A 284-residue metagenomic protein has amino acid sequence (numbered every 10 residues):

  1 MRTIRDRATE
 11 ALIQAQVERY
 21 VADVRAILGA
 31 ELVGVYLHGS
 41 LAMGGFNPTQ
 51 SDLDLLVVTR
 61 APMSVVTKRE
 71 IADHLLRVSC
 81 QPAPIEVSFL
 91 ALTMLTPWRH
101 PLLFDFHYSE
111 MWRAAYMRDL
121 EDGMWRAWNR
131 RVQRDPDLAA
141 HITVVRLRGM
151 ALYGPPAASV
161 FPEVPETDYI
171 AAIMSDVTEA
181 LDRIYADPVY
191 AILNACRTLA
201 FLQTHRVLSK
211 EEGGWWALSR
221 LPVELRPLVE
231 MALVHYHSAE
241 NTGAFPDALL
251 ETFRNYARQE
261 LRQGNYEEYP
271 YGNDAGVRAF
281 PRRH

Functional and structural regions predicted by a protein language model:
M1-Y36, V66-K68, A72, L76: Helical scaffold of the NTase/Pol beta-like nucleotidyltransferase catalytic core
R2-R7, V57, H235-E240: Glycine- and acidic
R2-T9, D73-D182, R282: Conserved NTP/Mg2+-binding pocket subregion across the NTase superfamily
V35-H74, P84-A91: Catalytic metal-binding acidic patch
A42, M94-L95, R197-A200: Short, solvent-exposed loop/turn segments at secondary-structure junctions
R130-H284: Nucleotidyltransferase catalytic cores
